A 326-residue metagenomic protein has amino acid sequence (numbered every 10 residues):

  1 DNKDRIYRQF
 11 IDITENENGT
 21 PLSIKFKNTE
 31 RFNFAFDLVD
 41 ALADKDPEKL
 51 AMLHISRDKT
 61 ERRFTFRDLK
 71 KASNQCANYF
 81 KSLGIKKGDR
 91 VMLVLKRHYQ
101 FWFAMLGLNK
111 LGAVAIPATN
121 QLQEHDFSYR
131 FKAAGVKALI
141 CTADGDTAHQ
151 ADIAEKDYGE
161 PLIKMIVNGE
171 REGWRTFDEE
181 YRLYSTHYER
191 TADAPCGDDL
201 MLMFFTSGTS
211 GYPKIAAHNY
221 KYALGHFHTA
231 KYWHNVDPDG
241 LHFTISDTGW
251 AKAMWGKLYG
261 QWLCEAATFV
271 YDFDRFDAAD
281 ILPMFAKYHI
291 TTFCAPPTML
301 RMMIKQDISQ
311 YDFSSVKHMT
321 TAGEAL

Functional and structural regions predicted by a protein language model:
D1-K3, L106, K110-E179: Structural core segment of the AMP-binding/adenylate-forming
P47-L50, M165, R171-G173, R182-F205 (+3 more regions): Conserved pre-ATP/AMP-binding loop-to-beta segment of ANL
E48-L106, Q123-S128, D178, R182 (+1 more regions): Conserved AMP-binding/adenylate-forming core of the ANL superfamily
R62-R67, M201-G225: Conserved AMP-binding A3 loop
K70-Q75, H187, A216-D237, A251-K252 (+1 more regions): Conserved structural elements of the adenylate-forming
L95-K96, A113-F131, A143-Q150, S246-T248 (+2 more regions): ATP-dependent adenylate-forming carboxylate-activation enzymes
K96, C141-D152, Y271-F273, A286-L326: Adenylate-forming
L224-T244, T248-T291, K305-Q306: Conserved AMP-binding/adenylation subdomain of ANL enzymes
